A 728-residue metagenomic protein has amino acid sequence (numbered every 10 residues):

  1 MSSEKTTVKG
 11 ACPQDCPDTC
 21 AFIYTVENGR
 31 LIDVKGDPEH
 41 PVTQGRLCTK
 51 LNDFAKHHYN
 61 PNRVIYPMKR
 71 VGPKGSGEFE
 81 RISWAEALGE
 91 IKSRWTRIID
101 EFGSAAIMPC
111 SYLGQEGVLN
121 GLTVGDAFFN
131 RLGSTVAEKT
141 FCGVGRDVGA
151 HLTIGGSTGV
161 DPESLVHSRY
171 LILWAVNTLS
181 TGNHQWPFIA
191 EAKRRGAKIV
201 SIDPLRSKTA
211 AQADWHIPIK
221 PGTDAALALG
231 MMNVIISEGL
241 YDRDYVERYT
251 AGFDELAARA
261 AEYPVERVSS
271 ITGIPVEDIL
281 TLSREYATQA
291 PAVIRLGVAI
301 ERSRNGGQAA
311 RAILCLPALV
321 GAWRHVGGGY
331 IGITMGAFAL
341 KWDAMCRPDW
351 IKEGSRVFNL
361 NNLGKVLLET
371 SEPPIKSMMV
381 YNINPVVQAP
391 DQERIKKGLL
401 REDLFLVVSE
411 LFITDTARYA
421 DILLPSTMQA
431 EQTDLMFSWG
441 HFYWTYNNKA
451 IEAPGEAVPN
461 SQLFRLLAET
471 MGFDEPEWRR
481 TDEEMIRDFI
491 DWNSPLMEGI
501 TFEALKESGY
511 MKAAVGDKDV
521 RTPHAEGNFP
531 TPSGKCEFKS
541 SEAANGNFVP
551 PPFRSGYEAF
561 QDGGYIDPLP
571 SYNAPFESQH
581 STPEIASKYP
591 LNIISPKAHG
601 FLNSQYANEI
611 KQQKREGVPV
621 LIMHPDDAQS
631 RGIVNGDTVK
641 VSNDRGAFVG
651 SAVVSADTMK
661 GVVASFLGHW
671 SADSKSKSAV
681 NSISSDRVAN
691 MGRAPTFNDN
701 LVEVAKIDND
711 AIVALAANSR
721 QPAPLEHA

Functional and structural regions predicted by a protein language model:
M1-E238, P275, Y381, E469 (+2 more regions): N-terminal export/assembly segments and adjacent metallocofactor-ligating motifs of anaerobic energy-metabolism
A11, I395, R401-F405, S409-T414 (+2 more regions): Phosphate/diphosphate-binding loops
R70-E86, E238-V276, A450-E537, I593 (+3 more regions): N-terminal leader/propeptide and maturation segments of large enzyme subunits in energy/redox metabolism and hydrolases
P73, Q212-A213, Y263-E266, R295-I300 (+1 more regions): Flexible glycine/proline-enriched surface loops and loop-helix/loop-strand junctions
F102-A106, Y241-V246, V293, R324-I331 (+1 more regions): Flexible, glycine/charged-enriched surface loops at secondary-structure junctions
G121-A190, R195-S201, T209, A225-L229 (+4 more regions): Extended redox/cofactor-interaction regions of prokaryotic respiratory oxidoreductases
M231, A251-L363: Active-site phosphate/pyrophosphate-binding segments
P454, N460-S508, S604, I610-I622 (+1 more regions): Long, contiguous, secondary-structure-rich segments that constitute the structural scaffold of globular domains
